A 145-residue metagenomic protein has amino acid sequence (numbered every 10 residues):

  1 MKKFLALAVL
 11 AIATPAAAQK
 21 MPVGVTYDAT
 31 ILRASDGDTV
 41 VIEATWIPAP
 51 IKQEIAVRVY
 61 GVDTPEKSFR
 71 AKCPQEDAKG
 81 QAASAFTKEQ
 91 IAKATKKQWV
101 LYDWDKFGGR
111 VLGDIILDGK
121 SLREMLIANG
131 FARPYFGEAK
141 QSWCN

Functional and structural regions predicted by a protein language model:
K2, P15-N145: Small beta-barrel nucleic-acid-binding modules, primarily SNase/OB-fold domains and secondarily Tudor-like barrels
F4-A13: Sec-dependent N-terminal signal peptides
